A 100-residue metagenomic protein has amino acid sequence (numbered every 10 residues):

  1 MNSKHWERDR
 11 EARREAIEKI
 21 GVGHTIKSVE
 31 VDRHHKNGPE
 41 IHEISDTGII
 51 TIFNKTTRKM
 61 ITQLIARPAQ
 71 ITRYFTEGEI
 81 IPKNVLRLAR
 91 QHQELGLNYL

Functional and structural regions predicted by a protein language model:
M1-L100: Ribonuclease/tRNase effector modules and their secretory precursors
